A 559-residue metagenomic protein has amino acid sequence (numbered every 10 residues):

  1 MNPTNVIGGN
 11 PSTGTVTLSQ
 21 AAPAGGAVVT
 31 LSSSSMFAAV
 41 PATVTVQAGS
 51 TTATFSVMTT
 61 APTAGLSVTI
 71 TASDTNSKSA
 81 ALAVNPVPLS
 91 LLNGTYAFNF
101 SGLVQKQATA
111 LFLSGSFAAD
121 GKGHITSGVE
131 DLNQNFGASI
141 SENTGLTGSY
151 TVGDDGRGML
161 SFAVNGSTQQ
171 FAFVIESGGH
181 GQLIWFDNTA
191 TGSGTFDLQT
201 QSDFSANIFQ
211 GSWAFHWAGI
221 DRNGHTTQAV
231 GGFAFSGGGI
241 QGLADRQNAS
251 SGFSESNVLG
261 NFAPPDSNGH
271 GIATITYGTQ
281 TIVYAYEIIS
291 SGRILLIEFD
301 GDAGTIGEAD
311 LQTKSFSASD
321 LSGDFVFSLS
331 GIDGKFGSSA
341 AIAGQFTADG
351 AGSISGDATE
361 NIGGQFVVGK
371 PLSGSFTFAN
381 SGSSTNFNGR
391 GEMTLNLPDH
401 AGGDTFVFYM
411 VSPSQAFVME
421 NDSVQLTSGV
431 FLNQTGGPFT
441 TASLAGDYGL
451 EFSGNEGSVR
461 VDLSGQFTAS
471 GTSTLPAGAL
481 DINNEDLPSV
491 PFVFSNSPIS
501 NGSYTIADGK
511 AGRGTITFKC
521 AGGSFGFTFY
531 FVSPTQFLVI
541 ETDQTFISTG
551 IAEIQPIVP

Functional and structural regions predicted by a protein language model:
M1-V87: Short boundary segments that mark the start of a structured unit
P86-P559: Mature soluble binding/inhibitory domains
